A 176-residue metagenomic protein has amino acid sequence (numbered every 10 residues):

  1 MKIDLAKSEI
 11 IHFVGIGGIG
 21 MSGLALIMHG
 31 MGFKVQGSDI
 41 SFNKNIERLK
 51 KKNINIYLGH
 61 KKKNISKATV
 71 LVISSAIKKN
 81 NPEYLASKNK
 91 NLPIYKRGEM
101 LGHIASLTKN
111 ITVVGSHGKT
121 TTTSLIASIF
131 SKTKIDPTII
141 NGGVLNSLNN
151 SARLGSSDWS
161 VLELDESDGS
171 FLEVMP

Functional and structural regions predicted by a protein language model:
M1-N45, K50-N55, K67-L71, N89-L92: ATP-dependent carboxylate-amine ligase
D4, I27-F33, K50, K63-N64 (+1 more regions): Phosphate-binding loop of NTP-binding sites
G37, Y57, V161-E163: Generic enzyme active-site microenvironment
N43, L58-K62, D165: Structural motif corresponding to alpha-helix initiation and N-cap regions
I56-G59, Y95: Short acidic-hydrophobic, aromatic-tinged amphipathic segments that line or gate anion-handling sites
